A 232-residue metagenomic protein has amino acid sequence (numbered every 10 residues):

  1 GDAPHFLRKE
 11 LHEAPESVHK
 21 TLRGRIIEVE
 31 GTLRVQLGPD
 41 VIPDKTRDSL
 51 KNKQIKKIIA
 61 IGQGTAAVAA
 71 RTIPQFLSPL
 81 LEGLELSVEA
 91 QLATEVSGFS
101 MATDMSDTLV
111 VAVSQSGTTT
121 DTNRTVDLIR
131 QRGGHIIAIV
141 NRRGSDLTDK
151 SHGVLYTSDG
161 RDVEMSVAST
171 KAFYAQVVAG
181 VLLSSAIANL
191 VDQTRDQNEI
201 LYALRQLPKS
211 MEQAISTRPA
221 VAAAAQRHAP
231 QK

Functional and structural regions predicted by a protein language model:
G1-K56, T65-A66, P74-G83, V96-T103 (+3 more regions): N-terminal segments that mediate ammonia production and transfer in glutamine-dependent amidotransferase systems
E10, I129, D146-L147, Q226-H228: A general structural signal for short secondary-structure junctions and capping/turn motifs
D44, Q54-Q206: Glycine-rich phosphate-binding loops that contact phosphosugars or nucleotide phosphates
